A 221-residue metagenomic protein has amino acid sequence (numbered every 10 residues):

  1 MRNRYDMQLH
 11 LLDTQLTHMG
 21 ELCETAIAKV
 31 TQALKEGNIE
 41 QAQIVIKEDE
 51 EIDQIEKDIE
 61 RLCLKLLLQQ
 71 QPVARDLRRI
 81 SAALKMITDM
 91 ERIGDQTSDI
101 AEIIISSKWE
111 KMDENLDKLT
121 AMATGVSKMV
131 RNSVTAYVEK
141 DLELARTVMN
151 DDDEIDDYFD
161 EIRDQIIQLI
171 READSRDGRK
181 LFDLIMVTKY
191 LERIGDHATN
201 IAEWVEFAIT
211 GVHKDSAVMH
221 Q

Functional and structural regions predicted by a protein language model:
M1-Q221: Cytosolic, long alpha-helical scaffolding segments
